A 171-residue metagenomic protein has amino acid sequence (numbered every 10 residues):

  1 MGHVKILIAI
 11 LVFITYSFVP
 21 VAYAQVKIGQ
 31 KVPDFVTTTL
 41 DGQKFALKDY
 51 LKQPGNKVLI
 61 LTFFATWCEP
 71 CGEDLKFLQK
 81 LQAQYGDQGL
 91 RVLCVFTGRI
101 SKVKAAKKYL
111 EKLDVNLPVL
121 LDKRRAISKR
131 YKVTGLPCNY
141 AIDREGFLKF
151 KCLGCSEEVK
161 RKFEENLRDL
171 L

Functional and structural regions predicted by a protein language model:
M1-D41, F150-C152, R161-E164, L171: N-terminal targeting signals for export/organelle localization
V36-L59: A short beta-strand-turn-helix
L40, T66, T97-I100, D122-R124 (+2 more regions): Solvent-exposed coil/turn segments that connect beta secondary-structure elements in extracytoplasmic/periplasmic
K57-L59, F63-W67, G135: Short pre-active-site segment immediately N-terminal to redox-active cysteine/selenocysteine motifs in thiol-based
L59-T62, R91-V95, P118-L121: Structural recognition of the beta-strand scaffold that forms the well-ordered cores of secreted hydrolase catalytic
T66-E73, C138: C-type cytochrome heme c attachment motif
G72-L113, K123-R130: Structural microenvironment flanking redox-active thiols in thiol-disulfide oxidoreductases
Y109-V115, K123-N166: Thiol/disulfide oxidoreductase modules built on the thioredoxin-like
